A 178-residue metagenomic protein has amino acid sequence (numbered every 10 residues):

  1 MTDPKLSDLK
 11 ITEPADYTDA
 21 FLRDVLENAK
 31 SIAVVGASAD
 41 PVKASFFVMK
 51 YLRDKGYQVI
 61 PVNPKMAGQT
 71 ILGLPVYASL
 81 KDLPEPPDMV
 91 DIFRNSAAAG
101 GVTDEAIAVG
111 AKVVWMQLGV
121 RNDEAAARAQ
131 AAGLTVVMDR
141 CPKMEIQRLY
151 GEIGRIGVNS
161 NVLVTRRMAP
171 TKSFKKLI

Functional and structural regions predicted by a protein language model:
T2-E27: Short N-terminal or domain-adjacent regulatory/targeting segments
T12-T18, Q69-E85, D91-G100: Glycine-rich, highly charged phosphate/nucleotide-binding loops
V42, K50-T70: NAD(P)-binding Rossmann-fold cofactor-contacting core
E105-A129: ADP-ribose/adenylate-binding Rossmann-like module
D123-I146: Short acidic, glycine/proline-enriched helix-loop-strand junctions
I146-I178: A charged, well-structured terminal subsegment
